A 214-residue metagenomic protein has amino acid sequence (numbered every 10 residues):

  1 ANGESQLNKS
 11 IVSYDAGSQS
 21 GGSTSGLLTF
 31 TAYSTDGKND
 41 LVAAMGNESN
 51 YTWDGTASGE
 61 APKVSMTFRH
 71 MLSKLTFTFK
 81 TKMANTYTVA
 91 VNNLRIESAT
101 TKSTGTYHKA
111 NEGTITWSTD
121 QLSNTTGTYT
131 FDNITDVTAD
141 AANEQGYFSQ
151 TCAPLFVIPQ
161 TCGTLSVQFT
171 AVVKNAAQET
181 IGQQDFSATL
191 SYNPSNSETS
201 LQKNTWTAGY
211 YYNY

Functional and structural regions predicted by a protein language model:
A1-T101, E112, T116, T128-G146 (+4 more regions): Short, low-hydrophobicity acidic/polar segments
T104-A110: Extended hydrophobic/aromatic segments used for targeting, binding, or gating
Q178-S187: Beta-sandwich strand segments
G209-Y214: Bacterial Sec-dependent N-terminal signal peptides
